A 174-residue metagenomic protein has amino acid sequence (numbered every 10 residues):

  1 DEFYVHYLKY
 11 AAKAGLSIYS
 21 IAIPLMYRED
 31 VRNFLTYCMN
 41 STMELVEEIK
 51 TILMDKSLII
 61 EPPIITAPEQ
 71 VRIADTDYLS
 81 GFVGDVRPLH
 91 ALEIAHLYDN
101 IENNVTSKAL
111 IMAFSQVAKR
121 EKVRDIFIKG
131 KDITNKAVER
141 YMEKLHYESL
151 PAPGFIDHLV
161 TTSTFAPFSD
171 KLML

Functional and structural regions predicted by a protein language model:
D1-Y7, Q70-H96, F155-L174: Acidic/His metal-coordination segments adjacent to aromatic residues that form catalytic metal sites in metalloenzymes
Y10, S17-I21, L25, G81-L89: The feature marks the first
K13-P24, D30-M54, S107-Q116, K122-K144: Non-heme di-metal
M54-E61, S149-T162: Glycine- and aromatic-rich loop/turn segments at beta-sheet edges
D55-Y78: Extended amphipathic alpha-helical segments with heptad-repeat/coiled-coil character used for oligomerization, fusion
L79, E143-H146: Long, compositionally biased terminal regions
